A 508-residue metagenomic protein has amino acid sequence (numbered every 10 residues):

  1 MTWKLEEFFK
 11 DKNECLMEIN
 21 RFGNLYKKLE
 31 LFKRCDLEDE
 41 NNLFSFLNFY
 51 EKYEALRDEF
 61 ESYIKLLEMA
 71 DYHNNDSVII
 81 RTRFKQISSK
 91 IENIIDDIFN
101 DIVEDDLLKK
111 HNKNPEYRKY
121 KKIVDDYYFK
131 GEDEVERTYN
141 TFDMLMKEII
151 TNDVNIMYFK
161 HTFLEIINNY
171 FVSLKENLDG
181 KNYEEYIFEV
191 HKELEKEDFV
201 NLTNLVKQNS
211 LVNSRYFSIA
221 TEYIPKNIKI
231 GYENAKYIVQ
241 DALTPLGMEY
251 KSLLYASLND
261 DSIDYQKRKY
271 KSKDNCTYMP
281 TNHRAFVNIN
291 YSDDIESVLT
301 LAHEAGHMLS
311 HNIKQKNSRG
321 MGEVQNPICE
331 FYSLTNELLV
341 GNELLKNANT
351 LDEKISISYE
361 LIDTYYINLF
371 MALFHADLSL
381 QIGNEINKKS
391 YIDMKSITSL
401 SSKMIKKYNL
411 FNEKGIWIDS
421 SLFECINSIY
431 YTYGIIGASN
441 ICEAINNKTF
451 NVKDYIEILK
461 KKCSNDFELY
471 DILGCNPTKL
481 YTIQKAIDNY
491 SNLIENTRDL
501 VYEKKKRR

Functional and structural regions predicted by a protein language model:
M1-I228, E495, D499-R507: A well-structured
E6-E7, L67, I98, I102 (+3 more regions): C-terminal, non-catalytic "cap/extension" segments appended to globular domains
V190-T203, I230-Y255: Zn2+-dependent metallopeptidase catalytic core
I228-N234, I263-R284: Catalytic zinc-binding patch centered on the HExxH motif and its immediate surroundings that defines zinc-dependent
I230, N282-L301: Short pre-active-site segment immediately N-terminal to the catalytic Zn-binding motif
P245-E249, Y278, H307, H311-S318 (+1 more regions): Conserved helix-loop functional segments at active or binding sites
S292-K314, E330-S333: Active-site recognition of the HExxH zinc-binding catalytic motif
V324-S356, E360-D363, I367, G434 (+1 more regions): Post-HExxH zinc-binding segment in Zn-dependent metallohydrolases
